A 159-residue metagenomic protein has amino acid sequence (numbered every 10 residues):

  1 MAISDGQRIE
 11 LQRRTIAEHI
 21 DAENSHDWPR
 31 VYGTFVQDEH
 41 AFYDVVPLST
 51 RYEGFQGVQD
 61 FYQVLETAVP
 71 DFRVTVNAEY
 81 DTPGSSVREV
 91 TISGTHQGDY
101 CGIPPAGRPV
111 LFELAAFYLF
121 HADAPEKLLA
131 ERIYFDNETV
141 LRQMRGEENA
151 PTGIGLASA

Functional and structural regions predicted by a protein language model:
M1-A159: C-terminal and inter-domain tail/linker signature
